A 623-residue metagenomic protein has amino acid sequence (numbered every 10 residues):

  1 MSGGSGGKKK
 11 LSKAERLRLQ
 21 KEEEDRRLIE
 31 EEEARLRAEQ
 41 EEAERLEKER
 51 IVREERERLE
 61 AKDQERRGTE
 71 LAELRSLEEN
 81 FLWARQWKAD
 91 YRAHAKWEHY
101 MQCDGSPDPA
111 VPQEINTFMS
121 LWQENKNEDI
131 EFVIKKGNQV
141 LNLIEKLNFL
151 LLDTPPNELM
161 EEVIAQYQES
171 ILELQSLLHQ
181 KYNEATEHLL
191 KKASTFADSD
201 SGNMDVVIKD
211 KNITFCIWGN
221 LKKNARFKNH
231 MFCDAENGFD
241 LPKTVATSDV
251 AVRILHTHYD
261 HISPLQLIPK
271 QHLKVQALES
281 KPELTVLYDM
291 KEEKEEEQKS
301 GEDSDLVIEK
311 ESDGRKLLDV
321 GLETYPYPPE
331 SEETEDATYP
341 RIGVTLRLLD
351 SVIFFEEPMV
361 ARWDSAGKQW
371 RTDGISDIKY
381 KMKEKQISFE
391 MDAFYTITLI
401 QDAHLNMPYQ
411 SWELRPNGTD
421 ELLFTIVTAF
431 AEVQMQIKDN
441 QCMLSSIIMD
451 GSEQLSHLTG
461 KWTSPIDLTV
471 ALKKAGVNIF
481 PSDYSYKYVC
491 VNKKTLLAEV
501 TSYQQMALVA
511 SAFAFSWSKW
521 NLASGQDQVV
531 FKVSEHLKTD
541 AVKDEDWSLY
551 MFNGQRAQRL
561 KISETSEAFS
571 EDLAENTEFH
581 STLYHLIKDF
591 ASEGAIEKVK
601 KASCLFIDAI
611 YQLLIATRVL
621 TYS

Functional and structural regions predicted by a protein language model:
S2-S623: Proteolytic cleavage junctions
